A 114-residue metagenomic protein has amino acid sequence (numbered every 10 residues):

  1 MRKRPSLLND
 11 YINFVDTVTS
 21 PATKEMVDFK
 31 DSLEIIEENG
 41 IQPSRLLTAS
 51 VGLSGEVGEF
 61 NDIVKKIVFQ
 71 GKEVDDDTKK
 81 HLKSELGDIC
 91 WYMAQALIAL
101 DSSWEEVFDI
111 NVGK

Functional and structural regions predicted by a protein language model:
M1-K114: Flexible "arm" and connector segments at domain edges
